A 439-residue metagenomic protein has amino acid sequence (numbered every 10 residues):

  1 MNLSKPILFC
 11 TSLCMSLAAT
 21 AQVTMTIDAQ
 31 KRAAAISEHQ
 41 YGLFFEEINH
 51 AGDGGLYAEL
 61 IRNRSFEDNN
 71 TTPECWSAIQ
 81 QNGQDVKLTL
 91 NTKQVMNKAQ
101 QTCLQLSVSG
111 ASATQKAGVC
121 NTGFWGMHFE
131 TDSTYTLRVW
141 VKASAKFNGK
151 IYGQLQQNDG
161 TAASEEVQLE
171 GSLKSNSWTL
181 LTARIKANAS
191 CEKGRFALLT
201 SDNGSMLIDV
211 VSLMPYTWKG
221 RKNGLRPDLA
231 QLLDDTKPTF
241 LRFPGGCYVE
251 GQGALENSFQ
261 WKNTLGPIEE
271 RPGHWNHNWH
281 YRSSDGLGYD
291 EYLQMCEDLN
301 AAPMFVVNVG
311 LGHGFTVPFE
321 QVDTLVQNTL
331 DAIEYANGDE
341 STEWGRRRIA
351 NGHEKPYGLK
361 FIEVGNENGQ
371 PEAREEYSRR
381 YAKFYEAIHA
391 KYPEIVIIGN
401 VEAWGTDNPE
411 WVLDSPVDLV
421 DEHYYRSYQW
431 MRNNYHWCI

Functional and structural regions predicted by a protein language model:
M1-C10: Bacterial N-terminal signal peptides that target proteins for export
S16-A18: N-terminal signal peptide c-region/cleavage motif recognized by signal peptidases
Q22-D285, A302, V317-T324, L330 (+4 more regions): Extracellular and organelle-lumenal recognition/adhesion modules and their flexible linkers in secreted
V23-K31, D85-T92, G194, G224-D228 (+4 more regions): Alpha-helical scaffolding within the catalytic cores of extracellular/periplasmic polymer-degrading hydrolases
E46-I48, F243-Y248, N308-G310, V364-G369 (+2 more regions): Active-site beta-loop-alpha junctions enriched in small/polar residues
I185-A187, G194-S205, V211, D339 (+2 more regions): Noncatalytic carbohydrate-binding groove/subsite architecture in carbohydrate-active enzymes
L199-S201, P215, P244-C247, V309-G314 (+1 more regions): Active-site groove signature of glycoside hydrolases
E291-A302, K355, A387-Y392: A structural motif corresponding to the C-terminal end of an alpha-helix and its immediate exit/capping segment
